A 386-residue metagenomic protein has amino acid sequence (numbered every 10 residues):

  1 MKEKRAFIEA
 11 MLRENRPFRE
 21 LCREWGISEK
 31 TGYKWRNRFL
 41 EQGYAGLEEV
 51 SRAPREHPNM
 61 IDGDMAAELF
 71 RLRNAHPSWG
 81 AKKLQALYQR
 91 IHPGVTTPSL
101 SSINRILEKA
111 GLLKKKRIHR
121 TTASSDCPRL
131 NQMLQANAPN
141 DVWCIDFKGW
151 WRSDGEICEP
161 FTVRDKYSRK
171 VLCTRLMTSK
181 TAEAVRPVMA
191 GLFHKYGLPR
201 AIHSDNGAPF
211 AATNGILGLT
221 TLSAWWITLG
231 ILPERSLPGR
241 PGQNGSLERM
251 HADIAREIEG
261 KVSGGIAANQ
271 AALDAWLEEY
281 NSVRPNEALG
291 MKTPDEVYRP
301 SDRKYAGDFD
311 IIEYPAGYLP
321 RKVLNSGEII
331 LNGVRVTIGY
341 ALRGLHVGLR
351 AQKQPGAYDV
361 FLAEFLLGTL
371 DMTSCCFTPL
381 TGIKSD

Functional and structural regions predicted by a protein language model:
M1-R16, A66-A75: Short, amphipathic alpha-helical "recognition" segments used to contact nucleic acids or chromatin
F7, L21, G32-W35, G43 (+14 more regions): Mobile genetic element proteins and their domesticated derivatives, centered on retroelements and DNA transposons
Y44-V142, T220-S223, T293-D302: Basic, flexible linker segments flanking DNA-binding modules in nucleic acid-interacting mobile-element proteins
S101, R105-K170, T178, A182-R200 (+3 more regions): Mobile-element integrase/transposase regions, centering on the N-terminal DNA-binding/Zn-coordinating module
K170-V171, L366: Hydrophobic "anchor" residues
S204-D205, F210-R256, D274, V297: RNase H-like two-metal-ion nuclease catalytic core shared by retroviral integrases and related mobile-element nucleases
I258-L273: Short, charged, surface-exposed loops that flank catalytic or proteolytic processing sites
N281-D386: C-terminal, beta-rich DNA-binding module of retroviral/retroelements integrases
